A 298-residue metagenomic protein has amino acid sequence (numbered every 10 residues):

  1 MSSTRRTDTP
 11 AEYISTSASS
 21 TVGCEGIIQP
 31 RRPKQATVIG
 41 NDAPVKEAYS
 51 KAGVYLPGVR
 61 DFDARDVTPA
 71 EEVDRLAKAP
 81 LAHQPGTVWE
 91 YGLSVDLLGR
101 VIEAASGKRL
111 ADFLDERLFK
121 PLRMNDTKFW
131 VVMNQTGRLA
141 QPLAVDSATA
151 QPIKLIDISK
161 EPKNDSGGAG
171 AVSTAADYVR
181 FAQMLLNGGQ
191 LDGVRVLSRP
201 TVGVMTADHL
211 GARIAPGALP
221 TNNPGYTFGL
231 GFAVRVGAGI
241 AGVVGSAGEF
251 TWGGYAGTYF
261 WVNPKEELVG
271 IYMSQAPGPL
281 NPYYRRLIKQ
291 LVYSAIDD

Functional and structural regions predicted by a protein language model:
M1-S246: Short, surface-exposed loop or secondary-structure junction motifs that flank catalytic or metal-binding residues
A233-V234, W261-N263: Short, well-ordered beta-strand micro-motif
G248, E266: Active-site beta-strand/loop architecture of penicillin-binding DD-peptidases
T251: Short, structured beta-strand/loop micro-motifs enriched in basic residues and often containing a Trp
G254-A256: Short, small/polar residue-rich loop motifs at catalytic or cofactor-binding pockets
Y259-W261, E267-A276: Short, well-ordered beta-strand elements
A276-R286: A short acidic/glycine-rich loop-to-helix N-cap element
Y284-D298: Surface-exposed amphipathic alpha-helical segments
